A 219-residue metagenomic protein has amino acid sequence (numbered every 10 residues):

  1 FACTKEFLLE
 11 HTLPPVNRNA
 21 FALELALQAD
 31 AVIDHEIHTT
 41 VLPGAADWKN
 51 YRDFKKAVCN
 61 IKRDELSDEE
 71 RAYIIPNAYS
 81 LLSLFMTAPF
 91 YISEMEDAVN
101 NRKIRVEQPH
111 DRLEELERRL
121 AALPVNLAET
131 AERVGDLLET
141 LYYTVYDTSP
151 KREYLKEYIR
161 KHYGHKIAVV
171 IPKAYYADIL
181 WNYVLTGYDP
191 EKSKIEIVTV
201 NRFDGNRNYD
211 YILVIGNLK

Functional and structural regions predicted by a protein language model:
F1-E6, L213-G216: SF2 helicase catalytic motif II
C3-T186, V198-V200: Helicase motor interdomain insertion/brace
Y183-K219: Conserved RecA-like P-loop NTPase helicase motor core
